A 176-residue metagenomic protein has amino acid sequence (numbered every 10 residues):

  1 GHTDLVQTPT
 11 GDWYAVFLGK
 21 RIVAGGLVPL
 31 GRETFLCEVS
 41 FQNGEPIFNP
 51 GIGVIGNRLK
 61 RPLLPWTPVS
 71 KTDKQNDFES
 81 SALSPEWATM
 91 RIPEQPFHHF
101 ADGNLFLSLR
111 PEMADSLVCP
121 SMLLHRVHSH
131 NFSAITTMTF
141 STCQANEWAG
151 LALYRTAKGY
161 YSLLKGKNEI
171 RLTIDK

Functional and structural regions predicted by a protein language model:
G1-K176: Carbohydrate-active catalytic/glycan-binding domains of CAZyme proteins, especially the secreted or lumenal ectodomains
